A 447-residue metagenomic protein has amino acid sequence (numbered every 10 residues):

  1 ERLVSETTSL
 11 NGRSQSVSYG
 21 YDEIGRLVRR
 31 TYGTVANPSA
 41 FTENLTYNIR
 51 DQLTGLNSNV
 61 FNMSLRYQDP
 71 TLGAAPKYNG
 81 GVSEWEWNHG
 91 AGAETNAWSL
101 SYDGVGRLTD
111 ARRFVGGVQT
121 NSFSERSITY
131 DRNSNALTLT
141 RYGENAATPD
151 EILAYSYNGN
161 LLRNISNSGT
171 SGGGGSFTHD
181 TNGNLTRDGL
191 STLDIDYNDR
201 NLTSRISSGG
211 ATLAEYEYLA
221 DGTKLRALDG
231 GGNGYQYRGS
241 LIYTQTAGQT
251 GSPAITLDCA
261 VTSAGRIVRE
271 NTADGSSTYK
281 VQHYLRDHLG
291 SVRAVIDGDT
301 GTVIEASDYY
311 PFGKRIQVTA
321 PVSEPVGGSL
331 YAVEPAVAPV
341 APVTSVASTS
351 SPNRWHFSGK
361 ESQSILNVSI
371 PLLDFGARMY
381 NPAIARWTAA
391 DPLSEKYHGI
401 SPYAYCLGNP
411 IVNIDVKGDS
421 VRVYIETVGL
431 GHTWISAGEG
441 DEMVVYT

Functional and structural regions predicted by a protein language model:
E1-L27, A97-G116, T178-E217: Surface-exposed extracellular loop regions of Gram-negative outer-membrane beta-barrel proteins
L3-T7, L27-R30, L56, E84-W87 (+10 more regions): Beta-strand-dense domains in secreted/periplasmic systems and polymorphic toxin scaffolds
Y21, Y47, P76, Y102 (+14 more regions): Hydrophobic alpha-helical segments, especially N-terminal targeting/anchoring helices
Q52, S127-Y155, R238-Q245, L289: A surface-exposed, glycine/aromatic-enriched loop/edge motif typical of exported proteins
M63-W98, Y155-T192, G231-I304, I316 (+3 more regions): Short, ordered secondary-structure scaffold segments
T300-A338, V368-P371, G376-R378, P382-V421: Short turn/helix-capping motifs enriched in Asx and small/polar residues
S420-T447: Glycine-rich catalytic cores of cysteine/serine-nucleophile enzymes that process amide/ester linkages in cell-envelope
